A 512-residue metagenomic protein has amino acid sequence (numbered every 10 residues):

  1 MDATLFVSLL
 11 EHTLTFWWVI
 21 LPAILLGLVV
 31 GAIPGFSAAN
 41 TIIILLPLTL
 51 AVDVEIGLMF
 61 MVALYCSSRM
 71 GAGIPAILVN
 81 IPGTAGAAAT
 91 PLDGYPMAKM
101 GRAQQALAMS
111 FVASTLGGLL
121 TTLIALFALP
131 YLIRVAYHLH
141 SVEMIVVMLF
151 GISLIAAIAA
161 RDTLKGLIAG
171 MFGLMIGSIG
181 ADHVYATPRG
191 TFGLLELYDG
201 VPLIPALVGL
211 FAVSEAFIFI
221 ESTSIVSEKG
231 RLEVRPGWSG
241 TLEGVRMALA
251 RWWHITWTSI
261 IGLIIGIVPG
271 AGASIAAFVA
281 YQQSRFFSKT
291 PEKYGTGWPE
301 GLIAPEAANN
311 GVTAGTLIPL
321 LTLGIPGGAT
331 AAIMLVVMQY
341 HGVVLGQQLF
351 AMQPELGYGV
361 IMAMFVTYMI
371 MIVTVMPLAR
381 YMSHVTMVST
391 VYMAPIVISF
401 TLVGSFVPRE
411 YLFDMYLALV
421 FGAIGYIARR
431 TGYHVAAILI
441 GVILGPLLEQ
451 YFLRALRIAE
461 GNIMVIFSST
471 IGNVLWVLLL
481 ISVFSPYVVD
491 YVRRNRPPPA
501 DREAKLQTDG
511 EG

Functional and structural regions predicted by a protein language model:
M1-G57, P130, Y137, G190-W298 (+4 more regions): Helix-loop-helix hairpins and the membrane-proximal interhelical loops of multi-pass alpha-helical transport proteins
M1-M61, M100-A108, S114, G118-F127 (+6 more regions): N-terminal alpha-helical transmembrane segments of multi-pass membrane transport and channel/translocase proteins
A23-A38, S68-N80, I155-A160, S259-P269 (+3 more regions): Transmembrane alpha-helix interface/packing and boundary motifs in multi-pass membrane proteins, characterized by
V30-A39, I77-A88, L120-I124, I265-I275 (+4 more regions): Short helix-coil transition sites and intra-membrane helix breaks within transmembrane domains of multi-pass
A38-L48, M61, A76-P96, F127 (+6 more regions): Re-entrant/interfacial helical elements at transmembrane boundaries that shape and gate the permeation pathway
E55-M59, P96-A113, K289-G301, T330-A332 (+1 more regions): Membrane-interface alpha-helices at helix entry/exit sites of multi-pass transporters
C66-G71, V112-I124, L132, I176 (+3 more regions): Membrane-embedded alpha-helical segments of transport systems, primarily multispan ion/solute transporters
M109-S224, Y340-R494: Membrane-embedded alpha-helical modules
